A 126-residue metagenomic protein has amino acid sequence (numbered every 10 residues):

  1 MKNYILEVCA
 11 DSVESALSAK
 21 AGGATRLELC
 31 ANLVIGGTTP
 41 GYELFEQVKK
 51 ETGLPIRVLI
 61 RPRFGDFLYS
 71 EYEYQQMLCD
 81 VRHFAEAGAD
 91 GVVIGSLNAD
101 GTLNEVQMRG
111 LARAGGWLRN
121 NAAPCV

Functional and structural regions predicted by a protein language model:
M1-N3, V13: N-terminal beta1-alpha1-beta2 module of alpha/beta enzyme domains
Y4-V8, L27-L29, V48, I56-I60 (+2 more regions): Hydrophobic faces of well-ordered beta-strands that scaffold small-molecule active sites in alpha/beta enzyme cores
A10-E14, V126: Short beta->alpha linker loops
V13-A21, L33-R57, Y72-Q76, S96-W117: Active-site-adjacent beta->alpha loops and helix N-cap segments on the catalytic face of soluble alpha/beta enzymes
K20, A85-E86: Non-catalytic positions within long, well-ordered alpha-helices that form the structural scaffold/packing of enzyme
A24, G53, G88-D90: A structural motif
R63-Y69: A short acidic, helix-capping loop that chelates divalent metal ions and anchors anionic groups
L78-A85: Extended substrate/RNA-proximal surfaces in nucleic-acid metabolism proteins
